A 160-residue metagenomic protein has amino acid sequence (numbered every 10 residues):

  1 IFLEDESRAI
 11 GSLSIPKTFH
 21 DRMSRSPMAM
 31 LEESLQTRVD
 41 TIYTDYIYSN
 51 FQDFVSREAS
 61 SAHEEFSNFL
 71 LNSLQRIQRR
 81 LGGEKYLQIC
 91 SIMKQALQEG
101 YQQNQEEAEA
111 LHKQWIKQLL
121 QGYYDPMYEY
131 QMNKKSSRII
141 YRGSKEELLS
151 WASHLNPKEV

Functional and structural regions predicted by a protein language model:
I1-P16: Conserved nucleotide-sensing/catalytic segment adjacent to the nucleotide-binding pocket in NTP-handling enzymes
D21-V160: Conserved NTP phosphate-binding and transfer environment spanning the P-loop NTPase/kinase superfamily
